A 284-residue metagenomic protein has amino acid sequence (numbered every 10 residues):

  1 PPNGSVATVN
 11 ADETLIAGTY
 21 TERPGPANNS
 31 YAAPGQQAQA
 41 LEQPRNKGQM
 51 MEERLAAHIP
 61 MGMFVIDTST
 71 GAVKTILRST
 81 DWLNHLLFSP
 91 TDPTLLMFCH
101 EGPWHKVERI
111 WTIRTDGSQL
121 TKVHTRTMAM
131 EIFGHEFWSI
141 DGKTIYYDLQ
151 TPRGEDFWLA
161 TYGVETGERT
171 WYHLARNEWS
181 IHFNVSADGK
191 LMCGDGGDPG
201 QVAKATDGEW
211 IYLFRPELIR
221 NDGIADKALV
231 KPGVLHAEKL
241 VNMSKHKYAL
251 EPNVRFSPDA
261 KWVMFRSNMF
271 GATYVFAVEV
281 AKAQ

Functional and structural regions predicted by a protein language model:
P1-G62, G71-R78: Asp-box/WD-like beta-propeller blade repeats and closely related beta-sheet repeat scaffolds
P1-L15, T19, E53, R78-C99 (+3 more regions): Conserved beta-propeller blade repeats
P1-N3, I66-W82, I113-I132, T161-W179 (+2 more regions): Multi-bladed beta-propeller domains
E22, E101-G102, T151, D198 (+1 more regions): Residue-level signature of beta-propeller blades and closely related beta-rich strand-turn architectures in secreted
P26-Y31, H58-G62, H105-W111, G154-T161 (+2 more regions): Structural motif
M97-R126, G194, V202-K204: Long amphipathic alpha-helical scaffold regions
P152-F157, H173-V234: Loop/turn-rich, solvent-exposed surfaces of beta-rich toroidal or solenoidal domains
L250-Q284: Blade-level signature of beta-propeller repeat domains, shared across WD40, Kelch, NHL, RCC1 and BNR/Asp-box propellers
